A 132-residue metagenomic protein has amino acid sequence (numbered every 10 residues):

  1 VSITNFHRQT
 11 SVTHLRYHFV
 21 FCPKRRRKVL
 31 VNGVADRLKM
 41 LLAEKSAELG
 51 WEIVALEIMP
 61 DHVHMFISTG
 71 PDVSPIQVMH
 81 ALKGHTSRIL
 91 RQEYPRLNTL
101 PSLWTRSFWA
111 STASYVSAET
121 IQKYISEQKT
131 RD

Functional and structural regions predicted by a protein language model:
V1-D132: Basic nucleic-acid-binding interfaces
